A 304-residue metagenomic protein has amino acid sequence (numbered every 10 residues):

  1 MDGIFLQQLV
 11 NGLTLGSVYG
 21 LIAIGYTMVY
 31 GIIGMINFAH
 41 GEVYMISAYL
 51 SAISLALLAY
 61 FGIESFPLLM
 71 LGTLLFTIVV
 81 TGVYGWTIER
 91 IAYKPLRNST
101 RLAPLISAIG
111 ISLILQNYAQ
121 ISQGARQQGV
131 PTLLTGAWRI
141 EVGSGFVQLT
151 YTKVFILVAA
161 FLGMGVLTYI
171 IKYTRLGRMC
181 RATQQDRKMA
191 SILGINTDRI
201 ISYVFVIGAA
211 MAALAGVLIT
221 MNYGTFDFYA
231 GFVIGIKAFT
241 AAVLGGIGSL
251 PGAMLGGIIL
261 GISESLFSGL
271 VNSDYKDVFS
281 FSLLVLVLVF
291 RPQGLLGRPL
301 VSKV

Functional and structural regions predicted by a protein language model:
M1-A23, L50, F61-T73, S99-A103 (+3 more regions): Membrane-interfacial amphipathic/re-entrant helices at transmembrane-helix boundaries
D2-V18, I170-R175, I201-A242, S265-V278: Inter-helical junctions in multi-pass inner-membrane proteins, predominant in energy-converting antiporter-like
F5-A56, T87, I91-A103, L244-L250: Single transmembrane alpha-helix segments in multi-pass membrane proteins
L15, G145-D227, L250-L255: Helix-loop-helix "hairpin" substructures at the membrane interface of multi-pass membrane proteins
G31-A39, V83-G129, I170-L176, F232-G235 (+2 more regions): Short loop segments and helix-boundary regions at transmembrane helix junctions of multi-pass inner-membrane proteins
G41-V43, Y223-L250, G256, V287-L288: Glycine-rich helix-loop "coupling/hinge" segments at transmembrane-helix boundaries in multipass transporters
F61-I111, Y118, L255-L260, E264 (+1 more regions): Alpha-helical transmembrane segments within multi-pass membrane transporters and channels
P95-L96, P104-Y173, I200-Y203, L266 (+4 more regions): Transmembrane helix-bundle core of multi-pass membrane transporters and related energy-transducing complexes
